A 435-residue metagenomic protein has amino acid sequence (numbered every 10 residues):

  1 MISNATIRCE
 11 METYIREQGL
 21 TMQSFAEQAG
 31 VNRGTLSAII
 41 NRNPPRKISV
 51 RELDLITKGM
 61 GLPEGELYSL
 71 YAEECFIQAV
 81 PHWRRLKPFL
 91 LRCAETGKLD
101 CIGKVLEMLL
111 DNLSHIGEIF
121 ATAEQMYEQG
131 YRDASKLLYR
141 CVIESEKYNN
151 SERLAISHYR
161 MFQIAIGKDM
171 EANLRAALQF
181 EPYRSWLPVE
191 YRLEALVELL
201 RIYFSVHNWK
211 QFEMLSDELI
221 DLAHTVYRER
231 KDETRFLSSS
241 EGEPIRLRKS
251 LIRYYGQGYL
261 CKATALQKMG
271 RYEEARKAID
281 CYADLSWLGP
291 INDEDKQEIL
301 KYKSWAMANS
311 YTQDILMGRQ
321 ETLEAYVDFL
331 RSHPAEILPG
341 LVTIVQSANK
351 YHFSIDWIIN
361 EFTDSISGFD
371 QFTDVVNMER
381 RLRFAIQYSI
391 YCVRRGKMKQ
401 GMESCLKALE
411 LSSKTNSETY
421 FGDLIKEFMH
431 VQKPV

Functional and structural regions predicted by a protein language model:
M1-Q18: A short, Lys/Arg-rich alpha-helix, primarily the initiator
T21-Q28, I56: Short alpha-helical "recognition helix" segments of helix-turn-helix
G30-K47, L70-E73: Recognition helix of helix-turn-helix/homeodomain-like DNA-binding domains that insert into the DNA major groove
R51-L67: DNA major-groove recognition helix of helix-turn-helix/homeodomain DNA-binding modules
P88, G117, A121-Q125, R153-R160 (+7 more regions): "A position-specific structural signal for the A-helix of alpha-solenoid helical repeats
L91-I102, Y127-Y139, A165-Q179, W209-S240 (+4 more regions): Helix-turn-helix repeat elements of alpha-solenoid scaffolds
Y255-V375, E379-Y388: Alpha-helical scaffold segments of alpha-solenoid architecture
